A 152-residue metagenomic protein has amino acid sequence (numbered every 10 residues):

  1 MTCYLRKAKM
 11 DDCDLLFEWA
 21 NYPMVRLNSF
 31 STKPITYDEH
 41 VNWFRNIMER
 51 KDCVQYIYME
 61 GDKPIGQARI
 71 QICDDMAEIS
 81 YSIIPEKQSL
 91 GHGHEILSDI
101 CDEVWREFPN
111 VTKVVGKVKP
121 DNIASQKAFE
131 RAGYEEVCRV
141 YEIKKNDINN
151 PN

Functional and structural regions predicted by a protein language model:
M1-L15, W19-A20, Q55, M59-N152: Acyl-donor (CoA/ACP) binding surface of acyl/acetyltransferases
T2-Y4, T36-I47, R69-I72: Charged, low-complexity, helix/coiled-coil-prone segments
L16-N21, H40, F44: Hydrophobic alpha-helical core bundles mediating ligand binding, dimerization, or RNAP-core interactions
Y22-V25, P34, E49, Q88: Residue-level marker of structural boundaries
M24-N42: Conserved GNAT-fold acetyl-CoA-binding loop/helix
L27, T36, K51, N146-I148: A short hydrophobic/aromatic micro-motif that marks alpha-helical segments and, especially, helix-coil
R45-I57: A short helix-loop-beta-strand connector motif used in the catalytic cores of GNAT acetyltransferases and, in some
